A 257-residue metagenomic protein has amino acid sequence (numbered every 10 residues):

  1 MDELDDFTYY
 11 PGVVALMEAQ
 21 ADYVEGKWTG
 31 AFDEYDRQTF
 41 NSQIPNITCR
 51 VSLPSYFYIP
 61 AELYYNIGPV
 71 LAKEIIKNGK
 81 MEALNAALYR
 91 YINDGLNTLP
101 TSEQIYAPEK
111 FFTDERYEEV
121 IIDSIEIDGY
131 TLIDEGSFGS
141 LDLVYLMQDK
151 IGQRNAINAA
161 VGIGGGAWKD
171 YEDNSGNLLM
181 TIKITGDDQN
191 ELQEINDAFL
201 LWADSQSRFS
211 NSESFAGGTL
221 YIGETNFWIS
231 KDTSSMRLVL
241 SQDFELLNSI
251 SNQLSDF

Functional and structural regions predicted by a protein language model:
D2-N46: Post-HExxH zinc-binding segment in Zn-dependent metallohydrolases
F7, N174-N190, L200, S214-F257: A short, solvent-exposed beta-edge/loop patch
T8-A19, I59-N66, N78, Q189-Q193: Soluble non-cytosolic domains of exported or imported proteins
D22-D33, K73-M81, L200, D204: Sec-exported extracytoplasmic/periplasmic mature domains
F32-N41, M81-N93, N211-S212: Surface-exposed patches in mature extracellular/periplasmic domains of secreted proteins
S52-K183: Pan-zinc metallopeptidase signature
I75, I195, S249-Q253: Short, solvent-exposed loop/turn and secondary-structure capping segments
N85, T185-R208: Extended intrinsically disordered, low-complexity coil regions enriched in Ser, Thr, Gly, Ala and often Pro
